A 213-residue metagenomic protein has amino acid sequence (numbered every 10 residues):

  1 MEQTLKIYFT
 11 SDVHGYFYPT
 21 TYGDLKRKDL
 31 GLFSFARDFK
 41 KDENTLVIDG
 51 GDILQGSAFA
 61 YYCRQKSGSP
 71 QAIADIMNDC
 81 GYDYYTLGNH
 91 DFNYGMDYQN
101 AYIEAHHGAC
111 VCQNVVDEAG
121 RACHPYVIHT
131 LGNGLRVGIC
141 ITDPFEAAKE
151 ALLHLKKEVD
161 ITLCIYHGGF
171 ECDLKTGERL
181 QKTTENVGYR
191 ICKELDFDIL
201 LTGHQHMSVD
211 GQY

Functional and structural regions predicted by a protein language model:
M1-Y213: Acidic, metal/ion-coordinating pockets
